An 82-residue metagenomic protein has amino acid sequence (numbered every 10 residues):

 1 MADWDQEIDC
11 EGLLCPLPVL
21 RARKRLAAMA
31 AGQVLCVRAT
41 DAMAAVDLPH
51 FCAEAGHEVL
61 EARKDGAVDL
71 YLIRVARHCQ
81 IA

Functional and structural regions predicted by a protein language model:
M1-D9: Right-handed parallel beta-helix/beta-solenoid
C10-R63: Amphipathic, hydrophobic secondary-structure cores in small proteins
G66-D69: Short acidic/glycine-enriched loop/turn segments that link adjacent beta-strands
L72-R74: Short, well-ordered beta-strand micro-motif
R77-A82: Short, charged/polar, Gly/Pro-enriched secondary-structure boundary elements
